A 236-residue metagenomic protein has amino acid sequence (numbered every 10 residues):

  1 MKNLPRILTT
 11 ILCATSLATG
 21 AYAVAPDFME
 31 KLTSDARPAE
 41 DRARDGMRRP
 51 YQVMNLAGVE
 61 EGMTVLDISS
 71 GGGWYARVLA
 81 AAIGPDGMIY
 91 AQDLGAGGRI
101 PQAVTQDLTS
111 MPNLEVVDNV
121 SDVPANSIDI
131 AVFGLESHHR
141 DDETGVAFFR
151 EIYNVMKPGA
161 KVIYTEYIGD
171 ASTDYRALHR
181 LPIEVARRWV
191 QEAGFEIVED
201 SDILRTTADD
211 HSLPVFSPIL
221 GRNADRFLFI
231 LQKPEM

Functional and structural regions predicted by a protein language model:
F28-L56, E60: Class I SAM-dependent methyltransferase Rossmann-like catalytic core, especially the SAM/SAH-binding loop
G62-G71: Conserved class I S-adenosyl-L-methionine
M63, M111, D118-A131: A short acidic, Gly/Pro-enriched loop at the edge of an enzyme's catalytic core that lines a small-molecule cofactor
A80-A81, G145-P158: A short glycine-rich, Lys/Arg-flanked "PGG" loop and its adjoining helix->strand segment in the class I
D129-T144: A short SAM/SAH-binding and catalytic strip from SAM-dependent methyltransferases
G159-I168: Conserved beta-strand signature within the Rossmann-like core of class I S-adenosyl-L-methionine
Y175-D200: Conserved Class I S-adenosyl-L-methionine
A193, D209-M236: Core SAM-dependent methyltransferase catalytic element
